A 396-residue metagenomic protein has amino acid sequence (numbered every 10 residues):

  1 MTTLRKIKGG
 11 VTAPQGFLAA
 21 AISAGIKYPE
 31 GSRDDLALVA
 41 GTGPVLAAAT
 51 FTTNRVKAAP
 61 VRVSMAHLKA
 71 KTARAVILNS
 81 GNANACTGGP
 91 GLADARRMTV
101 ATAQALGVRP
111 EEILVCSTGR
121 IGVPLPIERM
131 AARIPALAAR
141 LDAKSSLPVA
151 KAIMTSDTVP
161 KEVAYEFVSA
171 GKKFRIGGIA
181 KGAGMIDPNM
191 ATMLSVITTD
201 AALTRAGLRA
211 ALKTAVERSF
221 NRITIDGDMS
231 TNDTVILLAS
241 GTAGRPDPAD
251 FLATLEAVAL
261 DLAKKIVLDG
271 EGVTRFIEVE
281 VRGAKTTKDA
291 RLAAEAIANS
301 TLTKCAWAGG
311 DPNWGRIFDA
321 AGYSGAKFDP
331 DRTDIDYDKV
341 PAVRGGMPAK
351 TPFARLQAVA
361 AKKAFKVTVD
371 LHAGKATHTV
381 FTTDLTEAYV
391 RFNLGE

Functional and structural regions predicted by a protein language model:
M1-T52: N-terminal amphipathic/basic leader segments beginning at the initiator methionine
L36-R97, A105, C116, P188-L208: Glycine-rich phosphate/pyrophosphate-binding loop regions near the starts of catalytic domains
R96-R97, A101-F220: Glycine-rich, mobile lid/loop segments that gate access to catalytic sites or pores
V108-L114, A143-A150, A164, F220-N232 (+4 more regions): Flexible, glycine/charged-enriched surface loops at secondary-structure junctions
T204-K264: Acidic, glycine-rich loop-and-beta core segments that form the ion-binding/anion-interacting portion of active sites
L237-G309: A glycine- and small/hydrophobic-rich beta-loop-beta segment that serves as a flexible "lid/hinge" or phosphate-binding
L292, N299-E396: Internal helix-turn-beta structural module
